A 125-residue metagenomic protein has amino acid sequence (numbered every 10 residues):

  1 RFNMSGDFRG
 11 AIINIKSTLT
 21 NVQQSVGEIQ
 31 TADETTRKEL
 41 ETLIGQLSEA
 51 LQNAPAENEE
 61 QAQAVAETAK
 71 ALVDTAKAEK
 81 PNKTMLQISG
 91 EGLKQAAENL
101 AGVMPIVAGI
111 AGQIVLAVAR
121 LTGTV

Functional and structural regions predicted by a protein language model:
R1, S5-G6, K16-N99, L116-V125: Short amphipathic alpha-helical segments that predominantly mediate membrane engagement
